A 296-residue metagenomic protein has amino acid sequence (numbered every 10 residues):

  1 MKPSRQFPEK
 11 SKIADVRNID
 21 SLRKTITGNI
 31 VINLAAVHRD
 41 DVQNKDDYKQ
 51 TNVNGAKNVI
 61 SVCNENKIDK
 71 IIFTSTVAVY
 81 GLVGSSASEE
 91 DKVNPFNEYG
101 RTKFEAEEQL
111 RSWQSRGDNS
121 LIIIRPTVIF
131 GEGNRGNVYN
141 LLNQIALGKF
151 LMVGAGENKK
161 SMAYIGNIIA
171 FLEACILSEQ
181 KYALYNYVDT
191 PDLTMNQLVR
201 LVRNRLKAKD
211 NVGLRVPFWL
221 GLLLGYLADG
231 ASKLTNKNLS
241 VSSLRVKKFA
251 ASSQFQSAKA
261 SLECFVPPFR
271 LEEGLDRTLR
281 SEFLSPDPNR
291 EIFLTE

Functional and structural regions predicted by a protein language model:
R5-N18: Rossmann-fold cofactor-recognition segment
V16-N58, V62-E65, V77-L82: NAD(P)H-binding glycine-rich loop region in Rossmannoid oxidoreductase-like domains and their noncatalytic homologs
K57-E98, Q114, I122: Conserved Rossmann-fold NAD(P)-dependent oxidoreductase catalytic core, especially the SDR/UDP-sugar
T102: Active-site helix of classical SDR
E107-E132: Conserved beta-loop-beta element that borders a ligand/cofactor-binding pocket
N134-N140, G154-I176, A183, Q197: Substrate-positioning beta->alpha
C175-S240, F269-L279, S285-E296: Mid/C-terminal beta-alpha module of Rossmann-like enzyme folds, strongest in SDR-family dehydrogenases/epimerases
M195, K237-A258: Active-site loop of classical SDR/Rossmann-like NAD(P)-dependent oxidoreductases, centered on the catalytic Tyr-X3-Lys
